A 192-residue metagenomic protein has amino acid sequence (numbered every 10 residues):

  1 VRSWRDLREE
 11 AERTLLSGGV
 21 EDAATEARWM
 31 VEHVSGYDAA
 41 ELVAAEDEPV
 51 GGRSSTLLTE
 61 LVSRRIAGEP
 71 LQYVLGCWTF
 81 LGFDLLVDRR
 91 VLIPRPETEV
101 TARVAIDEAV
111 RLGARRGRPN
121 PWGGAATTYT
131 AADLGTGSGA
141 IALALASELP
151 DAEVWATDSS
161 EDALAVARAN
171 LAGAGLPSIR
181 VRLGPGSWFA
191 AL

Functional and structural regions predicted by a protein language model:
V1-L42: Non-catalytic accessory regions of SAM-dependent methyltransferases
E12-T14, L85-L86, A156: General secondary-structure propensity
R13-S17, R64, N170-G173: Amphipathic alpha-helical regulatory segments at dimerization interfaces that relay allosteric signals between sensory
G18, V34, R90, G173-A174: Histidine kinase transmitter module recognition
T25, W29-E108: Conserved AdoMet
E99-L192: Conserved SAM/SAH cofactor-binding pocket of Class I
